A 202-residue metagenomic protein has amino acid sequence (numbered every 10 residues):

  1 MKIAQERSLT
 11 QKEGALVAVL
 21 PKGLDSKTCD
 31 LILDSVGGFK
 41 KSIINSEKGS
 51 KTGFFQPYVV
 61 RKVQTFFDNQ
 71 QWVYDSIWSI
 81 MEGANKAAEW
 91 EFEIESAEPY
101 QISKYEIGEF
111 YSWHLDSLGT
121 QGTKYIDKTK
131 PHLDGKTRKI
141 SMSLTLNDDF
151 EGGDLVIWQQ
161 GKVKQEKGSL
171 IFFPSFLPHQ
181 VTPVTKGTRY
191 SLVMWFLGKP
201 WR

Functional and structural regions predicted by a protein language model:
M1-L170, F176-R202: Fe(II)/2-oxoglutarate oxygenase catalytic core
